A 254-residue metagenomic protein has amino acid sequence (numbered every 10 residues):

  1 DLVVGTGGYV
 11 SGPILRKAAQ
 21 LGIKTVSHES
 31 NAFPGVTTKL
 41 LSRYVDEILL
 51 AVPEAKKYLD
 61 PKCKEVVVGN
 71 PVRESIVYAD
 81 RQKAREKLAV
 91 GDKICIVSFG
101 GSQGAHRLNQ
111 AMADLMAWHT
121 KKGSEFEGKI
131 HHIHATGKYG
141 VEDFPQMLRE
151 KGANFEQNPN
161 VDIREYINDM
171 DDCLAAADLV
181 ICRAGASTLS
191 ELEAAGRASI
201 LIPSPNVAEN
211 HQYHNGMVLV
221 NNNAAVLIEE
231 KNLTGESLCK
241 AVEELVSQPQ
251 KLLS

Functional and structural regions predicted by a protein language model:
L2, I167, D171-L189, R197-A198: Acidic donor-binding loop of glycosyltransferase active sites
L2-L21: An aromatic- and histidine-rich active-site surface loop
G7-G8, G101, G137, G185 (+1 more regions): Short glycine-/small-residue-rich Rossmann-like dinucleotide-binding loops
A18-Q82: Active-site-proximal region of nucleotide-activated glycan assembly enzymes, centered on histidine/acidic-rich loops
A19, S42, L174, L192-E193 (+2 more regions): Short alpha-helix at the nucleotide-sugar/activated-sugar donor binding site of glycosyltransferases and closely
R81-K83, A89-L179, Y213-M217, N221 (+1 more regions): Donor-nucleotide binding loops and adjacent catalytic segments primarily of GT-B fold Leloir glycosyltransferases
C182, A198-E209: Short hydrophobic beta-strand element within catalytic cores of glycosyltransferases and related nucleotide-activated
V226, K231-S254: Conserved donor-nucleotide binding/catalytic region of nucleotide-linked donor-dependent transferases
